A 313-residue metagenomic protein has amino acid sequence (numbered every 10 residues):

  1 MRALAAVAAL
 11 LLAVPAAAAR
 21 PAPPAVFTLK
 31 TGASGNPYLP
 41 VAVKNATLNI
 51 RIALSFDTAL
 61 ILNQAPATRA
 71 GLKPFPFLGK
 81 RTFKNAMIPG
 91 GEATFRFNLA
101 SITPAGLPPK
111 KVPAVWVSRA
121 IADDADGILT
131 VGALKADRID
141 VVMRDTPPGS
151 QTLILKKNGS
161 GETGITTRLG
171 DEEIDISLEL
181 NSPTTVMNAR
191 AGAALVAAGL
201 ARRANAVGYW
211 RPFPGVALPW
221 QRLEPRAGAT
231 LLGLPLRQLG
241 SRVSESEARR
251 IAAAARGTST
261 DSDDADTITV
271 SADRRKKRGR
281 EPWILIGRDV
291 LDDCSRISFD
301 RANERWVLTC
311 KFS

Functional and structural regions predicted by a protein language model:
A5-P15: Bacterial N-terminal signal peptides
A18-S313: Pepsin/retropepsin-fold aspartyl endopeptidases
